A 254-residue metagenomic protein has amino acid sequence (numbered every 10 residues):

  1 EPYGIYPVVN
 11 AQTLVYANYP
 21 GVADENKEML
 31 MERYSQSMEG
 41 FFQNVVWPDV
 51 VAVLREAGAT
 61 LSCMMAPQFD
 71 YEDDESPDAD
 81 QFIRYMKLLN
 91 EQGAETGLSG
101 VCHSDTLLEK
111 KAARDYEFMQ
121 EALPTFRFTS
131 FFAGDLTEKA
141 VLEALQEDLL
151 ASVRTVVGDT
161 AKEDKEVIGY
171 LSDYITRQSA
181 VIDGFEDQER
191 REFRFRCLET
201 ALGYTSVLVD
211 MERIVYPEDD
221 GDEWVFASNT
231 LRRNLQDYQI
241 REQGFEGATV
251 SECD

Functional and structural regions predicted by a protein language model:
E1-A23, A52-L54, K139, E143 (+2 more regions): Catalytic grooves of carbohydrate-active enzymes
E1-V50, S76-D78: Non-catalytic propeptide/linker segments at domain boundaries
P20-A23, K27, P48-V51, R55-E143 (+2 more regions): Metal-dependent polysaccharide deacetylase catalytic core of the NodB/CE4 family, i.e., the active-site-bearing domain
R33-A52, S76-Y85, L108-F118, Q188-R190 (+1 more regions): Well-ordered, non-membrane alpha-helical segments in soluble/globular domains
A59, A94, E147-A151, F245: Short aromatic/hydrophobic-glycine micro-motifs
L88, C102-P124, E166-E199: Alpha-helical scaffold elements lining the catalytic groove of polysaccharide deacetylases
G134-E138, E143, D148-T160: Extracytoplasmic, non-cytosolic globular domains
S152-I168, E242-D254: A generic structural motif
